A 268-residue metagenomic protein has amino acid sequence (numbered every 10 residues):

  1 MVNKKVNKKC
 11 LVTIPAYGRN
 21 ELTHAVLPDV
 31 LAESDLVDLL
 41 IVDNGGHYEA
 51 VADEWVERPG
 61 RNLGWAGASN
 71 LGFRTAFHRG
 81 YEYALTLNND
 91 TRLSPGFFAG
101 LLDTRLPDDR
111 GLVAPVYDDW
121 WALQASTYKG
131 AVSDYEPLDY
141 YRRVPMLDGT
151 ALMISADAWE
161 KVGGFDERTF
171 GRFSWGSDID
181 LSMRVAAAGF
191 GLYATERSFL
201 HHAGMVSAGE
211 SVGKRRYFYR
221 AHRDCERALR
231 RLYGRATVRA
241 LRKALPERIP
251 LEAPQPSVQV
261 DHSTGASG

Functional and structural regions predicted by a protein language model:
N20, I41-V51: A conserved acidic beta->alpha catalytic loop
P28-V37: Short, acidic, metal-binding catalytic loop of nucleotide-sugar glycosyltransferases
P59-A76: Glycine-rich, basic loop-to-helix element that forms the pyrophosphate-binding segment of sugar-nucleotide handling
Y81-R92: Short beta-strand-to-loop acidic/aromatic patch adjacent to the donor-nucleotide binding site
T91-S126: Conserved donor NDP-sugar-binding/catalytic core segment of glycosyltransferases
W120, Y135-I154: A recurrent flexible, glycine/aromatic-enriched loop bordering the glycosyltransferase active site that acts as
L152-I154, A158-V162, T169-S198: A short, conserved alpha-helix in the catalytic core of glycosyltransferases
Y193-G213: Active-site donor/metal-binding and catalytic loop motifs of nucleotide-sugar-dependent glycosylation enzymes
